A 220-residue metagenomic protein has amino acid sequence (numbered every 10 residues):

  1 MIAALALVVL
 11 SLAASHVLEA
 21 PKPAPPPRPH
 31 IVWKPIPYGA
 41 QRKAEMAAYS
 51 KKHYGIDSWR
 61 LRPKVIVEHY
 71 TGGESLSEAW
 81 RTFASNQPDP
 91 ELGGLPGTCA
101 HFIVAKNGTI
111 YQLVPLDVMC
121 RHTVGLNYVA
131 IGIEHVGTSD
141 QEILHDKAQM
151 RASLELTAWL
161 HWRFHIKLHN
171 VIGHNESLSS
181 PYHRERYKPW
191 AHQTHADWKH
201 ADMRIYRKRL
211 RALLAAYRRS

Functional and structural regions predicted by a protein language model:
A3-S11: Bacterial N-terminal signal peptides
L10-T123: N-terminal catalytic cores of peptidoglycan-degrading enzymes
L18-R42, S139-S220: Basic/polar, cationic surfaces and motifs that engage anionic cell-wall and phosphate/carboxylate ligands
H53-G55, C99, G137-K147: Second-shell loop/turn segments in exported
W59-L61, L95, L126, E142-M150: Solvent-exposed, acidic/flexible segments
T71, E134-T138: Short glycine-rich beta-strand segments
V124-H135: Short coil-to-beta-strand
